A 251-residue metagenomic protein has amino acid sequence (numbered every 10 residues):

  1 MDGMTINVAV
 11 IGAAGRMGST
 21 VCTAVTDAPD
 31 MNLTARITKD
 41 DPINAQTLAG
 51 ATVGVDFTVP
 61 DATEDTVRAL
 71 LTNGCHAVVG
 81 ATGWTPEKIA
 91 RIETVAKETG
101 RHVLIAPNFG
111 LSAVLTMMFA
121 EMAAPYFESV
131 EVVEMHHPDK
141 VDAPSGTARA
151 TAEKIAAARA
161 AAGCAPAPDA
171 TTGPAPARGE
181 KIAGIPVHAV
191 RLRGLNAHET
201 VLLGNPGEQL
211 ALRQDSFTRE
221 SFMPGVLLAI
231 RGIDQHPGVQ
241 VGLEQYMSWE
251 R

Functional and structural regions predicted by a protein language model:
D2, N7-L48, E128-R251: C-terminal substrate-binding/catalytic lobe of Rossmann-fold NAD(P)-dependent oxidoreductases
K39, T82-W84, N108-G110, M135-P138: Short, ordered loop/turn segments at secondary-structure junctions
T47, D61-G80, I89-R91: Rossmann-fold NAD(P) dinucleotide-binding segment
A51: An anion/phosphate-binding loop that grips the pyrophosphate of nucleotide cofactors and donors
G54-V55: N-terminal Rossmann-like NAD(P) cofactor-binding module of classical short-chain dehydrogenase/reductase
T58-V59, T82, R191: Short glycine-/small-residue-rich Rossmann-like dinucleotide-binding loops
H76, R91-G110, E128-V133: Rossmann-fold dehydrogenase core element
A81-V103, V114, M118-M122: Rossmann-fold NAD(P)-binding glycine/threonine-rich loop
